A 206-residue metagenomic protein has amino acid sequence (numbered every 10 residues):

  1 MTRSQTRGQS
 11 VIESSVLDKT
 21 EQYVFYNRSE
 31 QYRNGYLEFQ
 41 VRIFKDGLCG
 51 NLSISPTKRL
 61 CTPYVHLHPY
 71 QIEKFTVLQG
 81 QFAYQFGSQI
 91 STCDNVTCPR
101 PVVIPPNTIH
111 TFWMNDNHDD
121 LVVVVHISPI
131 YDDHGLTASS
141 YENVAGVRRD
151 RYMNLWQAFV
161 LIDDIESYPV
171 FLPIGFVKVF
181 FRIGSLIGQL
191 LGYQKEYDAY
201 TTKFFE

Functional and structural regions predicted by a protein language model:
M1-P56, I183-E206: A short, N-terminal "cap"/entry segment at the start of jelly-roll beta-barrel domains of the cupin/DSBH fold
S14-L17, K74, Q81-I109: Short acidic-glycine-tyrosine-enriched beta hairpin
R33-L37, F44-N51, T57-V77, T97-C98: A short beta-loop-beta micro-motif enriched in histidine and acidic residues
V41, L52-I54, F86-S88, M114 (+1 more regions): Residue-level recognition of conserved beta-strand positions in structured domain cores
G47-C49, T92-C93, Y131-D133: A short local loop/turn or secondary-structure capping micro-motif enriched for an aromatic residue
P56-K58, N107-T108: Short beta->alpha connector loops
T97-C98, P105-T137: Ligand-binding loop in jelly-roll beta-barrel domains
I130-E206: Intrinsically disordered, low-complexity, charge-dense segments enriched in Lys/Arg and Glu/Asp interspersed
